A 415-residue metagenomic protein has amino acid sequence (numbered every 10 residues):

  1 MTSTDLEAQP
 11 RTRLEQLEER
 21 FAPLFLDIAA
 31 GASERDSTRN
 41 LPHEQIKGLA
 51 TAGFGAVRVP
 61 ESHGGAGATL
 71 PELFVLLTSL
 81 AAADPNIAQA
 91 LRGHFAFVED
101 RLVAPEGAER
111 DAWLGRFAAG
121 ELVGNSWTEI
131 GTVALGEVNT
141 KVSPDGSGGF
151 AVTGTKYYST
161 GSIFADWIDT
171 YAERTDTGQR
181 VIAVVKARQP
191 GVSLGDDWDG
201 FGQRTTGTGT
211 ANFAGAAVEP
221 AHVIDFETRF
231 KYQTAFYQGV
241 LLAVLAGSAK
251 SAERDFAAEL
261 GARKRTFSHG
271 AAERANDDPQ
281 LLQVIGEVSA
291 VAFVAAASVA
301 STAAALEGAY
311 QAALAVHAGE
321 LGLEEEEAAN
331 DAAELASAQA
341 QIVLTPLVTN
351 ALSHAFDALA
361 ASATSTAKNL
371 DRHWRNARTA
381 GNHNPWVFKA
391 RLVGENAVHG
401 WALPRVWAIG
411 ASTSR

Functional and structural regions predicted by a protein language model:
A22, G247-K250, R254, G286-F293 (+4 more regions): Generic structural signal for well-ordered, non-transmembrane alpha-helical segments in soluble/cytosolic regions
R35-R39, A257-A290, A304-D331: Glycine-rich cofactor-pocket loops
H43-T51, A56-T155, T160: Glycine-rich flavin
Y157-S162, Y237-V240, A380: Glycine-rich phosphate/pyrophosphate-binding beta-alpha loops
Y158-L194: A short core secondary-structure module
G200-F293: Glycine-rich beta->alpha junctions and the first turn(s) of the following alpha-helix
A329-T366: Charged, glycine-rich active-site and insertion segments that engage polyanionic ligands
D357-R415: Glycine-rich phosphate/cofactor-binding loops in nucleotide/flavin-utilizing enzymes
